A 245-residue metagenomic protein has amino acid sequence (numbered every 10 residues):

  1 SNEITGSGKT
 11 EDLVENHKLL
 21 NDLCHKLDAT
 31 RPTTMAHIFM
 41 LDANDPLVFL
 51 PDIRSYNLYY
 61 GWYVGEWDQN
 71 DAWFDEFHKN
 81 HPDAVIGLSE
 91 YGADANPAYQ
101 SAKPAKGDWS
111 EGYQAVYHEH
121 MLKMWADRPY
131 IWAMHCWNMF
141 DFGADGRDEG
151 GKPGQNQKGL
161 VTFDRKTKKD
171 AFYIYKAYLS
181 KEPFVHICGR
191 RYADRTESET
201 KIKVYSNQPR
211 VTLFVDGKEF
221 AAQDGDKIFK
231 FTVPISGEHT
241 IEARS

Functional and structural regions predicted by a protein language model:
S1-D224, T232-R244: Extended substrate-binding grooves/exosites of carbohydrate-active enzymes
